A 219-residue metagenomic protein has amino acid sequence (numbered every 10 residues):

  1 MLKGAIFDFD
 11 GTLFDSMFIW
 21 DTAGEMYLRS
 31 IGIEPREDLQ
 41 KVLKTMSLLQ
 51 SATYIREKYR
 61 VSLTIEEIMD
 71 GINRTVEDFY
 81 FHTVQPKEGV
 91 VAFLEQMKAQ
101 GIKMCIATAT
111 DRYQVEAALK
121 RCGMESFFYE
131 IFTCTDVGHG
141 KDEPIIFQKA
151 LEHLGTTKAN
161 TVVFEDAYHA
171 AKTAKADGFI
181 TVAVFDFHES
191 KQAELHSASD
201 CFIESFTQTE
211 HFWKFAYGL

Functional and structural regions predicted by a protein language model:
M1-K3, E95-K98, D111-R112, E116-L219: Asp-based, Mg2+/Mn2+-dependent phosphohydrolase catalytic module
L2-Q100: N-terminal helical cap/lid subdomain that shapes the substrate entry/recognition surface in HAD-like hydrolases
D15, L43-M46, L63, E67 (+8 more regions): Residues at secondary-structure transition points
I33, R74-V76, C105, A118-R121 (+1 more regions): Homeobox/homeodomain signature
E34, K103, I180: Residue-level detector of anion-binding/catalytic polar loops
C105-I106, A183: Hydrophobic beta-strand core positions in alpha/beta domains
